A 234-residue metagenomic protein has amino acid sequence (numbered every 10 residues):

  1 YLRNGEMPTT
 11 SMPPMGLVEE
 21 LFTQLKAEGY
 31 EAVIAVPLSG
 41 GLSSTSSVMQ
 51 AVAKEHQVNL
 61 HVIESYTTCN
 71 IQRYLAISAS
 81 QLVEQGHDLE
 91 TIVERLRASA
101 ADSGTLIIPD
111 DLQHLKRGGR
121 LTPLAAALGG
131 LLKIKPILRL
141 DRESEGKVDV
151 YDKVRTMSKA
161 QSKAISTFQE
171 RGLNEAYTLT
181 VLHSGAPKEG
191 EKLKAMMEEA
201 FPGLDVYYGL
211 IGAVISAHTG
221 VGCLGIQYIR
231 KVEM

Functional and structural regions predicted by a protein language model:
Y1-L17: N-terminal glycine-rich anion-binding loop in soluble enzyme alpha/beta folds
G5, T23, E28, A32 (+2 more regions): Mixed-charge interfacial surface used for oligomerization/domain docking and macromolecular partner engagement
